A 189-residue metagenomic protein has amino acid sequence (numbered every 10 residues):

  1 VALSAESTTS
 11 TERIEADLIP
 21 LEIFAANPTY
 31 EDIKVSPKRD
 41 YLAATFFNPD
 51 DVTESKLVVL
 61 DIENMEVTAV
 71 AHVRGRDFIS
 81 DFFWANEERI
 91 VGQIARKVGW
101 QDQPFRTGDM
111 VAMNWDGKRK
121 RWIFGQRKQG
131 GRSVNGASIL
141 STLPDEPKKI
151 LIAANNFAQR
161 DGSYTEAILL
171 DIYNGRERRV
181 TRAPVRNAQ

Functional and structural regions predicted by a protein language model:
L3-Q189: Beta-propeller folds
